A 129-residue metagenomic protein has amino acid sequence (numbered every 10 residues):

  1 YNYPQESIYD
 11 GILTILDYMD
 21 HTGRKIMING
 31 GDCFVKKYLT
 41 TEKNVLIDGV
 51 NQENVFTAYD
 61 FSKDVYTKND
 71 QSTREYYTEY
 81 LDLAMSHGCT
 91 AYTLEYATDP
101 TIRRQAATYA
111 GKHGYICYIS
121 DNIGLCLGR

Functional and structural regions predicted by a protein language model:
Y1-R129: Glycan-processing catalytic domains of CAZymes
